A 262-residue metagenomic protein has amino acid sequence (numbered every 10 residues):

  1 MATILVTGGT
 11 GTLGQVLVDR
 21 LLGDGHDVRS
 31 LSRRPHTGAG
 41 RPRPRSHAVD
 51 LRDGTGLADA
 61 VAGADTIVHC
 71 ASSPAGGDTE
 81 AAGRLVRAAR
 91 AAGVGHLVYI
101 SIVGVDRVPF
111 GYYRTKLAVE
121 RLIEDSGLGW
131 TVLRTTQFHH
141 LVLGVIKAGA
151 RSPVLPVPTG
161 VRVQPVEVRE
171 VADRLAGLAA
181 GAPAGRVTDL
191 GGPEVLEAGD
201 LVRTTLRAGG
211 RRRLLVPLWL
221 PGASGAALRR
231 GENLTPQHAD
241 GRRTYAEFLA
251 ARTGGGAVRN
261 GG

Functional and structural regions predicted by a protein language model:
A2-H26: N-terminal Rossmann NAD(P)H-binding glycine-rich loop of SDR-like oxidoreductase domains
T7, L31, C70-A71, L97-I102 (+1 more regions): SDR active-site strand-loop-helix element
G11-T12, R169-G262: Mid/C-terminal beta-alpha module of Rossmann-like enzyme folds, strongest in SDR-family dehydrogenases/epimerases
S30-H36, D50-L51: N-terminal Rossmann-fold cofactor-binding loop
R45-H47, G54-L97, R114-D125: NAD(P)-cofactor binding segment of oxidoreductase domains
A75, T79, P109-L117, V161-R169 (+2 more regions): Short-chain dehydrogenase/reductase
S101, A118-L141, K147: Conserved beta-loop-beta element that borders a ligand/cofactor-binding pocket
T131, G144-V166, E170, A182: A conserved pocket-lining segment of Rossmann-fold NAD(P)-dependent short-chain dehydrogenase/reductase
